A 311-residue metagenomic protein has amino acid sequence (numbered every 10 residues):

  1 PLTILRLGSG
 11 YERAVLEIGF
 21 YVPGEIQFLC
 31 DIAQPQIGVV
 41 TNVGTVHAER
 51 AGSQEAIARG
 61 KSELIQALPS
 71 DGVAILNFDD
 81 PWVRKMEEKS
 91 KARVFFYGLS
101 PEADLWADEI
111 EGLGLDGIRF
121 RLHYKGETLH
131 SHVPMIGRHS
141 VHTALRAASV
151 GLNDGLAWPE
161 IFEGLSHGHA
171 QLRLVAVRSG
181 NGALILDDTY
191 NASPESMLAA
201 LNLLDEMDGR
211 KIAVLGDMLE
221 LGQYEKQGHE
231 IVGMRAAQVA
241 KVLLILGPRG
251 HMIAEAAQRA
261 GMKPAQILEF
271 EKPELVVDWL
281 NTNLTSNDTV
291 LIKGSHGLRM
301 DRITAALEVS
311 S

Functional and structural regions predicted by a protein language model:
Y11-P23, I185-N191: Switch II (G3) loop of P-loop NTPases
Q36-L184, G209, M234-A237, K241-V242 (+1 more regions): Acidic, Mg2+-coordinating active-site environments of NTP-dependent enzymes
T45-A51, L186, L219-Q223, I292: A short acidic, helix-capping loop that chelates divalent metal ions and anchors anionic groups
A170, T189-M262: Active-site beta-alpha connecting loops in nucleotide-dependent enzymes
Q171-A176, G297, D301-A305: ATP-dependent carboxylate/acyl-activation modules
Q266-V276: Short acidic-hydrophobic, aromatic-tinged amphipathic segments that line or gate anion-handling sites
V276-N283: Short amphipathic alpha-helix with an adjacent loop that forms part of the alpha/beta core around
